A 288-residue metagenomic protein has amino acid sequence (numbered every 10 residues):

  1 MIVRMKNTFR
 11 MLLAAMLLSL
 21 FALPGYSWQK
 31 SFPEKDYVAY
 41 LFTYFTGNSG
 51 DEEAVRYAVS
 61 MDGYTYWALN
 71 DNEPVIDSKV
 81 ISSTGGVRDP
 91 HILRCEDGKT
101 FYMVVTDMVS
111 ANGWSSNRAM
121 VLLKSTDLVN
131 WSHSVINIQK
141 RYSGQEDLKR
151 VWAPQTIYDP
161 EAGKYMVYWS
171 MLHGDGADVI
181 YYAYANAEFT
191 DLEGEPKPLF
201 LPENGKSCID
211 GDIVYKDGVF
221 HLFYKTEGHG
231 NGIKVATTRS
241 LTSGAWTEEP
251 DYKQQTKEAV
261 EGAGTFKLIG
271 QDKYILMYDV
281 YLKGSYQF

Functional and structural regions predicted by a protein language model:
I2-L13: Bacterial N-terminal signal peptides that target proteins for export
L12-A22: Bacterial N-terminal signal peptides
P24-Y26: Sec/Tat signal peptide C-region and signal peptidase I cleavage site
W28-F288: Carbohydrate-active catalytic/glycan-binding domains of CAZyme proteins, especially the secreted or lumenal ectodomains
